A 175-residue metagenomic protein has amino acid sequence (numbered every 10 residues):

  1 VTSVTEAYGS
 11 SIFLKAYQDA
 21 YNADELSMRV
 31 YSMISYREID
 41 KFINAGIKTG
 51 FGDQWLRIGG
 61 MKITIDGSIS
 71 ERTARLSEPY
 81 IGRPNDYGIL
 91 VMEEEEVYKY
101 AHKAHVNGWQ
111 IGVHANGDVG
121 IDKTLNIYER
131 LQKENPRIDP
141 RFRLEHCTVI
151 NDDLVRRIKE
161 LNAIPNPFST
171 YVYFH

Functional and structural regions predicted by a protein language model:
T2-S3: Short acidic/polar active-site loop segments enriched in Thr and Asp
E6-A7, H146: Short His-Asn-centered micro-motif
A7-D122, R157-T170: Metal-coordinating catalytic core of metallo-dependent amide/deamination hydrolases
I81, E129, V172-F174: Compositionally biased, intrinsically disordered low-complexity regions enriched in proline and serine
K103, N126-E134: Conserved helix-loop functional segments at active or binding sites
K133-H175: C-terminal active-site-proximal or functional interface alpha/beta core segments in diverse enzymes
